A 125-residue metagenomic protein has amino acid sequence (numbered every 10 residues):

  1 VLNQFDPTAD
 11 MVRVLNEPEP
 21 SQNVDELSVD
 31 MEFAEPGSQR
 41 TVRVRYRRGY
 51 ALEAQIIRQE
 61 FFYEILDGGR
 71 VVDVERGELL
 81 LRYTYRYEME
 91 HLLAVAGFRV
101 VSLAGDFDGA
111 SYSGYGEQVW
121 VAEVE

Functional and structural regions predicted by a protein language model:
F5-Y87: SAM-dependent methyltransferase
L66, D73-E125: C-terminal lobe and adjacent flexible extensions of AdoMet/dcAdoMet transferase-like proteins
